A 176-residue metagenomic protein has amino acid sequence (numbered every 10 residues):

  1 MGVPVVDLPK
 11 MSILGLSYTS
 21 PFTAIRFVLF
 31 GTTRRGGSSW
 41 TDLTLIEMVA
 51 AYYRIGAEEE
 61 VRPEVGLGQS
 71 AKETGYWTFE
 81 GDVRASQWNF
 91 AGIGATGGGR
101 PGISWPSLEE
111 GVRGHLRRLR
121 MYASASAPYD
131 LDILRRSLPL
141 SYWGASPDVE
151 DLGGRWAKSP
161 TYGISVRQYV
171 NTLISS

Functional and structural regions predicted by a protein language model:
M1-S176: Catalytic cores of secreted/periplasmic lytic hydrolases that degrade extracellular macromolecules
